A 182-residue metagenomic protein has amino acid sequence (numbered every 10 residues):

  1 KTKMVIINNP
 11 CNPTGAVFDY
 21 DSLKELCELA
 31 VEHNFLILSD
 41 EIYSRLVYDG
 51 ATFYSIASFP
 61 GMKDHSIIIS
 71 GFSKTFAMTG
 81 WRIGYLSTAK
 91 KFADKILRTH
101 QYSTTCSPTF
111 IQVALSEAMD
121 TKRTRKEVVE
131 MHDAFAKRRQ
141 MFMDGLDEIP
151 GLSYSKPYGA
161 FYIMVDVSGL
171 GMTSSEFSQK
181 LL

Functional and structural regions predicted by a protein language model:
K1-L182: PLP-dependent class I/II
